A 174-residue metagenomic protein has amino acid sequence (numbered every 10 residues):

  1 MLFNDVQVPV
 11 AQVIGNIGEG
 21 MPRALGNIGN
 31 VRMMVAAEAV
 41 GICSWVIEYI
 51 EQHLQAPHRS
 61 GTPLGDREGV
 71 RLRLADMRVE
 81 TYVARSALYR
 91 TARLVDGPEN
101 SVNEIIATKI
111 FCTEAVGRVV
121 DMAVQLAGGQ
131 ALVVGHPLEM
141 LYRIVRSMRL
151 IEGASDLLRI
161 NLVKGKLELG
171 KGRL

Functional and structural regions predicted by a protein language model:
M1-Q7: Flexible, small-/acidic-enriched active-site or ligand-binding loops
Q12-I17: Cytochrome P450 core scaffold surrounding the K-helix E-X-X-R motif and the conserved "meander" helix-loop region
G26-L174: Alpha-helical interface subdomain recognition
